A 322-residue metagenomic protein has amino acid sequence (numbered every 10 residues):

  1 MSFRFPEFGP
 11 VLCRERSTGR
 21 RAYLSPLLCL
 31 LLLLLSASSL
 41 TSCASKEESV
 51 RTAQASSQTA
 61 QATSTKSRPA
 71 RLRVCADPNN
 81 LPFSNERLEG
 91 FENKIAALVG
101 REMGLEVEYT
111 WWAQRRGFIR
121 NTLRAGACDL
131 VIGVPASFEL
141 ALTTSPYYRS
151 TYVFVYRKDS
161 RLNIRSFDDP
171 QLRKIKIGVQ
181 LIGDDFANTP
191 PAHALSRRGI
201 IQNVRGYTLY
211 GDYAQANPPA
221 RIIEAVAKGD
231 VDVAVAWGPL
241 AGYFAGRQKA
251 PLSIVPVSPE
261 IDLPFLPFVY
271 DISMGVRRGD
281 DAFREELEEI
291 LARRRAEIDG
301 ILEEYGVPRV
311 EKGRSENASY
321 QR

Functional and structural regions predicted by a protein language model:
S25-S39: Bacterial N-terminal signal peptides
A44, G90-M103, K158-R161, D168-F186 (+1 more regions): Extended ligand-binding regions for polar small-molecule ligands
S45-R51, A55, A62-S64, E106 (+2 more regions): Ligand-binding clefts/hinges and TM-proximal coupling segments of bilobed small-molecule sensing domains
A55-L140, D212-A216, E304-Y305: Extracytoplasmic small-molecule ligand-binding "clamshell" domains of the periplasmic binding protein/Venus flytrap
L72-P78, P82-F83, F167-R198: Short loop->beta-strand "edge-of-pocket" segments that line small-molecule binding or catalytic clefts across diverse
A76-N79, R149-R161, G206-L209, G246-L291 (+1 more regions): Periplasmic-binding protein-like
A97, R101, Y109-K174, L181-F186 (+3 more regions): Acidic, polar ligand-binding/catalytic clefts
L105-E106, R124-G133, I175-K176, R221-I222 (+3 more regions): Alpha-to-beta junction loops
